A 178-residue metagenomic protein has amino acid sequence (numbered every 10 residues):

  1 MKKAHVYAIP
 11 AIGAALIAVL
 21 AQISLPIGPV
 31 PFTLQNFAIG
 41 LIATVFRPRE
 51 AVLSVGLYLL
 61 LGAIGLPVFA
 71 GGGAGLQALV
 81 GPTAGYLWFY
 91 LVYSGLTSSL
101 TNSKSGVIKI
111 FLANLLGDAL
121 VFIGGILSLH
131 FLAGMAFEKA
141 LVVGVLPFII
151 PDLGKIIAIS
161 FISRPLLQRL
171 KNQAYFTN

Functional and structural regions predicted by a protein language model:
M1-E50: Hydrophobic transmembrane alpha-helices
K2-V6, P48-L53, S103-K109, A136-F137: Membrane-helix interface segments
Y7-I12, F37-L41, A51-L57, T83-W88 (+3 more regions): Hydrophobic alpha-helical transmembrane segments
I12, V19, L76-I123: Short helix-perturbing small/polar motifs within transmembrane alpha-helices
G13, L57-L61, Q77, G117 (+2 more regions): Transmembrane alpha-helical core residues of multi-pass small-molecule transporters, especially secondary transporters
L16, L20, S24, I42 (+13 more regions): Alpha-helical membrane-inserting segments
A21-L34, L59-Y93: Interfacial aromatic-anchored transmembrane helix boundaries in multi-pass membrane proteins
G72, S105-N178: Membrane-embedded alpha-helical hairpins and interfacial helices in multi-pass inner-membrane proteins
